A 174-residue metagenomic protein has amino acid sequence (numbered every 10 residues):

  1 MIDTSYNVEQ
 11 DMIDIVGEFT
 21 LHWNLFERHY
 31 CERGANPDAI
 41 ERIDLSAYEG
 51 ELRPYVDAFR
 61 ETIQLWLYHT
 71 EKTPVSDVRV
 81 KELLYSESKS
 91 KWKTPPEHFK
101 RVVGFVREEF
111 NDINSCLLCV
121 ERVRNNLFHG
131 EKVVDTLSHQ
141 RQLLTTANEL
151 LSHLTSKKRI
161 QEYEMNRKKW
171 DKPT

Functional and structural regions predicted by a protein language model:
M1-L21, L25-A47, P54, L83-T174: Polyanionic, low-complexity intrinsically disordered segments
A47-K89: Low-complexity, serine/threonine/proline-enriched polar segments
